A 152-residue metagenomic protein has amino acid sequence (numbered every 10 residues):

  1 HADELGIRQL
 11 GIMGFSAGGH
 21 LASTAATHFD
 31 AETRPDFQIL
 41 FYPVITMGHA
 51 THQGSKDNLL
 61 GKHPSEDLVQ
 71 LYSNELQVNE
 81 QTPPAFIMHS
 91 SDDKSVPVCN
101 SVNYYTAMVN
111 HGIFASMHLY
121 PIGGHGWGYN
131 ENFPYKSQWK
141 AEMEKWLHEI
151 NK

Functional and structural regions predicted by a protein language model:
H1-G54, V69-Q70: Primarily recognizes the serine-hydrolase "nucleophile elbow" in alpha/beta-hydrolase and SGNH/GDSL folds
L10, A85, A115: Hydrophobic anchor at the start of a short beta-strand that flanks the dinucleotide cofactor-binding loop
I39-F41, F86-M88, H118: Hydrophobic/aromatic beta-strand patches that form the interior of the parallel beta-sheet core in alpha/beta enzyme
K62-Q77, T82-P83: Active-site nucleophile elbow and catalytic-triad environment of alpha/beta-hydrolase enzymes
Q81, F86-H89, D93: Short beta-strand/loop motif that positions the catalytic acidic residue of the alpha/beta-hydrolase fold
S91-K94, I122-G124: Acidic beta-to-alpha connecting loop that harbors the catalytic carboxylate
K94-N100: Conserved alpha/beta-hydrolase "acid-adjacent" motif
V102-K152: C-terminal catalytic histidine-bearing segment of alpha/beta-hydrolase fold enzymes
